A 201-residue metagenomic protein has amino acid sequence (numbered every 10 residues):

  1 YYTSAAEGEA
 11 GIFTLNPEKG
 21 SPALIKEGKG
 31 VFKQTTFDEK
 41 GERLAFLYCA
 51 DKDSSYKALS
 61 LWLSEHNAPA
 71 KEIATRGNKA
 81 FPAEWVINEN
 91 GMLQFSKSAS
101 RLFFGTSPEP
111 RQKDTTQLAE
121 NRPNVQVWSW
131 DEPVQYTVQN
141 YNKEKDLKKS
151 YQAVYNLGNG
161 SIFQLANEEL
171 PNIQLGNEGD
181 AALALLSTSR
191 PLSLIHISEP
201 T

Functional and structural regions predicted by a protein language model:
Y1-S198: Beta-propeller folds
